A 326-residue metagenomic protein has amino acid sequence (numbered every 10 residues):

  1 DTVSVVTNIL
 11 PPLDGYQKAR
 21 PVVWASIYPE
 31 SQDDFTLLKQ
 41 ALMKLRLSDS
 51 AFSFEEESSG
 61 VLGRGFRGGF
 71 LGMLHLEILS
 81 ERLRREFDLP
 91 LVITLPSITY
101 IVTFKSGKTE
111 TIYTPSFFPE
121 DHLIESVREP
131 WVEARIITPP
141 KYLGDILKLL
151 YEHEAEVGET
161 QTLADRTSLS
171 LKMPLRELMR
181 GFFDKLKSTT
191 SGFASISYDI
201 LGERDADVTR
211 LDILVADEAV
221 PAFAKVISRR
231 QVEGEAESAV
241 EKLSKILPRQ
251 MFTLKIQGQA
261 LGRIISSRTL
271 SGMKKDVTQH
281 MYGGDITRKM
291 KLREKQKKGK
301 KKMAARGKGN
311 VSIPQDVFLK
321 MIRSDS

Functional and structural regions predicted by a protein language model:
D1-S326: Structural and coupling elements of P-loop NTPases
